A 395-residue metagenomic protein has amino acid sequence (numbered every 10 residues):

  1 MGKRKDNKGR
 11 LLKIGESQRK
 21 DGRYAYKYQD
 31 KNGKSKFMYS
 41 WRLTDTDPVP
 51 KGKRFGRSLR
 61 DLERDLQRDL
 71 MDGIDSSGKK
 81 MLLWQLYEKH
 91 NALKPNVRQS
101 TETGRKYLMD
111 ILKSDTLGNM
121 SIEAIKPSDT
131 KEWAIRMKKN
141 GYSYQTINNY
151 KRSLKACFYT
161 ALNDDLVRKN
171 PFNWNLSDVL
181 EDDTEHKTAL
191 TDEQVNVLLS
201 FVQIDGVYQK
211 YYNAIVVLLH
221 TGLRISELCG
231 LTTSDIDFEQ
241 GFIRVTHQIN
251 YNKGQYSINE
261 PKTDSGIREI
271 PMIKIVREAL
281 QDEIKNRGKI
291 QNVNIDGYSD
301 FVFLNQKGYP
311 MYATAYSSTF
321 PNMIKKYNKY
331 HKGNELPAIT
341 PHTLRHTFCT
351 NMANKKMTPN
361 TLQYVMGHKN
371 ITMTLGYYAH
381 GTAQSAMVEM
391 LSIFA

Functional and structural regions predicted by a protein language model:
M1-M81, D110, E132, P271 (+1 more regions): Basic/aromatic DNA-contact patch characteristic of tyrosine site-specific recombinases
G9, N140, Y144, V202-Y211 (+6 more regions): Short, basic (Lys/Arg/His-rich) helix/loop patches that form interaction surfaces in the mid-to-C-terminal regions
R68-I74, Q85-G141, C157-T160: Basic/aromatic-enriched alpha-helical hairpins
I111, E123-S128, N140-W174, R224: N-terminal DNA-binding recognition helix of tyrosine site-specific recombinases/integrases
K138, R152, L218-L219, A353-N354: Short amphipathic helical patch at the helix-1/turn junction of helix-turn-helix
N148-Y150, N163, V167-L231, E239 (+3 more regions): Basic, Lys/Arg- and aromatic-enriched nucleic-acid-binding interface segment
L231-G288: Conserved tyrosine-mediated DNA breakage-rejoining catalytic core shared by Y-recombinases
G254-E260, G376, H380-A395: DNA/chromatin major-groove-contacting recognition/catalytic segments
